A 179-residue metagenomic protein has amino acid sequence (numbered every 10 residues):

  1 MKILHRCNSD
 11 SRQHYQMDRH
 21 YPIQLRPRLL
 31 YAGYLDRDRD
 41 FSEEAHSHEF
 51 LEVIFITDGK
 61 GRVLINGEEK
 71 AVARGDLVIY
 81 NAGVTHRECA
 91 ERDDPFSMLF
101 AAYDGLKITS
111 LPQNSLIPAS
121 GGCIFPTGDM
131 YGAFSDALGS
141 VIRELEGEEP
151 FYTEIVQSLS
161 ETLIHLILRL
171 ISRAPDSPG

Functional and structural regions predicted by a protein language model:
M1-A73, L77, R92, S115-G122: Generic protein-terminus/edge-of-domain signal
L35-D38, G83, E144-L145: Short gly/ser/thr-rich secondary-structure transition/capping motifs
G83-I108: Ligand-binding loop in jelly-roll beta-barrel domains
A101, L106, D129-G179: An amphipathic alpha-helical interaction segment
G105-I124, D136: Double-stranded beta-helix
